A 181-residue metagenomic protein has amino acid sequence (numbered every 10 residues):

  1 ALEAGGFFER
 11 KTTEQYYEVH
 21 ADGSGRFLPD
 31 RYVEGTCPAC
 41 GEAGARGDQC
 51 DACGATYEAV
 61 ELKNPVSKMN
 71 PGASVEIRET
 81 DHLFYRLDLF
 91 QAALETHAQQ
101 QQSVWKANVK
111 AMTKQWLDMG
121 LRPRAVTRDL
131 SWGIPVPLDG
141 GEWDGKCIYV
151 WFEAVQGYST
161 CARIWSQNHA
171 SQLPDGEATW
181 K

Functional and structural regions predicted by a protein language model:
E3: Basic phosphate/pyrophosphate-binding loop/patch that engages nucleotide-derived ligands
G6-F84: Cys/His-rich short segments
C40, Q49, K63-K181: Structured secondary-structure scaffolds
